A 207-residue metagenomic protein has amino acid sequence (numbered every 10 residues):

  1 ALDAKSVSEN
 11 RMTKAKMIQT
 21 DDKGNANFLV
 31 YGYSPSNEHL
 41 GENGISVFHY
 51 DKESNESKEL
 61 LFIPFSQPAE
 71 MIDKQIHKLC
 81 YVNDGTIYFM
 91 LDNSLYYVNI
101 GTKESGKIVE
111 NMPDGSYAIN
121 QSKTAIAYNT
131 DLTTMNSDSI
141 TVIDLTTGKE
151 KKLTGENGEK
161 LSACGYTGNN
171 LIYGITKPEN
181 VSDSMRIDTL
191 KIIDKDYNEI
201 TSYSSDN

Functional and structural regions predicted by a protein language model:
A1-A4, A15, A26, E38 (+8 more regions): A sequence-composition feature that detects small, non-aromatic residues
A1-R11, E38-E70, M90-E110, T134-E156 (+1 more regions): Surface-exposed loop/turn elements that mediate protein-protein interactions on large endomembrane-trafficking
S6-E38: Beta-strand-rich domains and repeat architectures in extracellular enzymes and scaffolds, especially beta-propellers
E9-Q19, S66-C80, E110-S122, N157-N169 (+1 more regions): Repeated scaffold domains used in trafficking and secretory/extracellular systems, primarily beta-propellers
L29-N37, G41, F48, H77-S94 (+2 more regions): Beta-strand C-termini and the immediately following turn/loop, strongest in propeller blades
P113-S182: Long amphipathic alpha-helical scaffold regions
